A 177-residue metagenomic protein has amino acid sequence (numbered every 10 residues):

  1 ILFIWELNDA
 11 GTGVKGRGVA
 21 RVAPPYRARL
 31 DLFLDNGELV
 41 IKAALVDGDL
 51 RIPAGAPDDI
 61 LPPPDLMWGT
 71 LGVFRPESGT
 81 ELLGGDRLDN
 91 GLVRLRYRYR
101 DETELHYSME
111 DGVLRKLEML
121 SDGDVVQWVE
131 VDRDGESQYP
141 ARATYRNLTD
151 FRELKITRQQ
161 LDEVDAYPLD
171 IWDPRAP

Functional and structural regions predicted by a protein language model:
I1-L2, P24-R29, D89-R96, D111-E118 (+1 more regions): Short, hydrophobic/aromatic-rich segments at coil-to-beta transitions
I1-L7, L82-G84, V164, I171-A176: Transition segment at domain starts
I1-P53: N-terminal mature ectodomain segment of secretory-pathway/periplasmic proteins
D35-L39, P57-I60, D101-T103, G123: Short, surface-exposed beta-strand-loop junctions and turns on beta-sheet-rich folds
L39-D47, P62-D65, L117, V126-V129 (+1 more regions): A short, polar/proline- and glycine-enriched secondary-structure boundary/capping micro-motif
D47-L83: Acidic/charged, solvent-exposed loop-and-adjacent secondary-structure segments enriched in E/D, K/R, S/T, and G/P
L71-R133: A charged, solvent-exposed segment within the mature domains of Sec-exported extracytoplasmic proteins
Y99-D101, D111-V113, L120-P177: Non-transmembrane domains of secretory- and envelope-associated proteins
